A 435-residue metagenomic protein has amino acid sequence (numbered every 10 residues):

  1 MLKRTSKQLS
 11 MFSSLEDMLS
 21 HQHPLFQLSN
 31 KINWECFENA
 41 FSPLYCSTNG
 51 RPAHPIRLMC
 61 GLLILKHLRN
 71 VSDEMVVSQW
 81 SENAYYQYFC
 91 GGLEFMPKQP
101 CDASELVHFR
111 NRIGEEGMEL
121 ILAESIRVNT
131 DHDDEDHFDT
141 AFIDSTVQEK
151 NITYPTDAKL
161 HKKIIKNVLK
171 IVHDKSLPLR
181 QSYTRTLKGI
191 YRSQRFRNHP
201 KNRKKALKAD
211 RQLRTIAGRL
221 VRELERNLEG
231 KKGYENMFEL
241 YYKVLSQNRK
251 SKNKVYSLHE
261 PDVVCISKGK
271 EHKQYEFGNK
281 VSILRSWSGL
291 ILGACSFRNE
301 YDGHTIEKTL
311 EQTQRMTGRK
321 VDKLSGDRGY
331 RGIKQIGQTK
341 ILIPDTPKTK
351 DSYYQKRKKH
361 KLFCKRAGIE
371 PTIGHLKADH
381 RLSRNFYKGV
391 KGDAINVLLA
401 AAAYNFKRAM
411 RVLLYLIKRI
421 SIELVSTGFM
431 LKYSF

Functional and structural regions predicted by a protein language model:
M1-I32, R411-F435: Charged, often Cys/His-bearing segments associated with DNA-binding zinc-finger transcription factors
H23, C60-L62, V76-V77, D102-L106 (+7 more regions): Short, conserved catalytic/metal-binding motifs centered on acidic residues
A40, Y45-P52, M59-C60, H67-D134: Basic, low-complexity intrinsically disordered segments
N49-H54, A84, S325-I333: Acidic, metal-coordinating catalytic cores used for nucleic-acid/nucleotide bond scission and strand-transfer chemistry
L93-D262: Active-site- or DNA-interface-adjacent structural scaffold in DNA-acting proteins
L258-K273: Flexible, glycine/threonine-enriched loop-and-boundary segments that flank and lead into catalytic domains of large
K270-M316: Electropositive, glycine- and tryptophan-enriched low-complexity nucleic-acid-binding patches
D322-K391: Helix-centered, glycine/charged polyanion-binding patches within enzymatic domains that contact phosphate-containing
